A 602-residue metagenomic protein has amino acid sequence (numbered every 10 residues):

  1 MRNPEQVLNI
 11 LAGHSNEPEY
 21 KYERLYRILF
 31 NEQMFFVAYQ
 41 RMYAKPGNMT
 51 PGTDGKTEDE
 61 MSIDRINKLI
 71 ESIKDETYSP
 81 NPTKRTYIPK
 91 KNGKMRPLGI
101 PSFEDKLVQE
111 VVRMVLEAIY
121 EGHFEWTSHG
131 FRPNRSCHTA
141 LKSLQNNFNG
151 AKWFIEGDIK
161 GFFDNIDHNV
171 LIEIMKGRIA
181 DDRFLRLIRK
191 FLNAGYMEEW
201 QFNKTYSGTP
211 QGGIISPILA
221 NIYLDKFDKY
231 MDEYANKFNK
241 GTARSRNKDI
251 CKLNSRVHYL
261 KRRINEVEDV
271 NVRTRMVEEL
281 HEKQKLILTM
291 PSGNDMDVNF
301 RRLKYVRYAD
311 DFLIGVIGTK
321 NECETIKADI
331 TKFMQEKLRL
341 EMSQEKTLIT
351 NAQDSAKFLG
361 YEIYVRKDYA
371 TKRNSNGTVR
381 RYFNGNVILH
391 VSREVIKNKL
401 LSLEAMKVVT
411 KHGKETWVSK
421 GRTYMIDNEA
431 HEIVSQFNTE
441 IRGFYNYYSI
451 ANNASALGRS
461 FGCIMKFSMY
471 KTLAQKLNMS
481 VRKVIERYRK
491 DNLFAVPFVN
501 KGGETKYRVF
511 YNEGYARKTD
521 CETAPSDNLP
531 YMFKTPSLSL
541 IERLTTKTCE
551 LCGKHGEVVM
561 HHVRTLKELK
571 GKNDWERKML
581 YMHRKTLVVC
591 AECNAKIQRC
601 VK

Functional and structural regions predicted by a protein language model:
M1-K602: Non-catalytic terminal/accessory segments
